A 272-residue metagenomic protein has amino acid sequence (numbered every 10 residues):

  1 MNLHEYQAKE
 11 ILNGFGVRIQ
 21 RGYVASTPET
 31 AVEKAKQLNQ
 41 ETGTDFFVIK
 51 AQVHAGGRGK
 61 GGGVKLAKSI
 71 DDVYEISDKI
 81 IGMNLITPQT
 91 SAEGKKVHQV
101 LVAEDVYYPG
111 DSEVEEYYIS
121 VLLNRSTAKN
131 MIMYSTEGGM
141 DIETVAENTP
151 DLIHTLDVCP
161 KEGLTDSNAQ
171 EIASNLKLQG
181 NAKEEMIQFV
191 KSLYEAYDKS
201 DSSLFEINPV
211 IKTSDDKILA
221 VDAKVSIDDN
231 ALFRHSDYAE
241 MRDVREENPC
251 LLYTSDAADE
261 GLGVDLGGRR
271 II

Functional and structural regions predicted by a protein language model:
M1-D45: A conserved helix-loop-beta module that forms one wall/lid of the active-site cleft in ATP-utilizing catalytic domains
E5-A8, L12, T42-G59, P88-G110 (+3 more regions): ATP-grasp fold ATP-binding core
Q20-G22, I49-I76, E206, L219-D222: Glycine-rich phosphate-binding loop of ATP-grasp-fold ATP-dependent ligases
S91-P150: Hydrophobic alpha-helical hairpins/lids featuring a short glycine-rich hinge
N168-V210: A long amphipathic alpha-helix within ATP-dependent nucleotide-binding catalytic cores
K212-F233: Terminal amphipathic helices with adjacent charged low-complexity linkers/tails
D229-L252: Conformationally flexible catalytic loops at phosphate/diphosphate-handling active centers
Y253-E260: Conserved small/polar residues in nucleotide/adenosyl-binding loops
